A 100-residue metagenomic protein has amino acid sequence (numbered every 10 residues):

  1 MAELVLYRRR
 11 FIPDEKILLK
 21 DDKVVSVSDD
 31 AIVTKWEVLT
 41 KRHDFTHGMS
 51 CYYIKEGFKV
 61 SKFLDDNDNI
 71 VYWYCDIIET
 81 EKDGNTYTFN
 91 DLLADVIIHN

Functional and structural regions predicted by a protein language model:
M1-G48: Charge-rich, low-complexity N-terminal segments
L4-Y7, V60, V96-I98: Generic preference for hydrophobic/aromatic residues in regular secondary structure cores
L18, N69, T88-N90: A short, structural micro-pattern
K23-V24, S50, L93-I97: Short, surface-exposed charged micro-motifs
S26-D29, D68-N69, I98-H99: A short, structured loop/turn motif at beta-sheet edges
F45-D83: Aromatic- and glycine-enriched beta-alpha-beta binding-site module
Y74-N100: Conserved, surface-exposed functional patches that form binding/active-site neighborhoods
